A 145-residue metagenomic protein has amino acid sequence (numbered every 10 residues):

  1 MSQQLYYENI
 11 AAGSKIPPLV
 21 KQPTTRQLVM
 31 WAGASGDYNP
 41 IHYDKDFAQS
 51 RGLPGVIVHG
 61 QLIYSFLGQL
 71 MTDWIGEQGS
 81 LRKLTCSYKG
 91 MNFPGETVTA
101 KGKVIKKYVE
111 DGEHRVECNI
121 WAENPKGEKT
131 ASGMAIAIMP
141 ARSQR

Functional and structural regions predicted by a protein language model:
M1-I16, P94-R145: HotDog/MaoC-like acyl-thioester-processing domains
S2-S80, Q144-R145: Hot-dog-fold acyl-thioester-processing enzymes
D73-A100: Mid-chain, well-packed structural core segment of small domains
